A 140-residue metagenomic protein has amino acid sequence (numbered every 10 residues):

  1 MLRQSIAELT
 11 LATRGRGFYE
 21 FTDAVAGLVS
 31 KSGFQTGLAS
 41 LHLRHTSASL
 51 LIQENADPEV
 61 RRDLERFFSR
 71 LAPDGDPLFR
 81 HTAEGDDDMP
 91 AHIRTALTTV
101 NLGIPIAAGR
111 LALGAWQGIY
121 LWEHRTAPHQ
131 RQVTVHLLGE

Functional and structural regions predicted by a protein language model:
M1-E140: Active-site histidine-anchored catalytic micro-motif
